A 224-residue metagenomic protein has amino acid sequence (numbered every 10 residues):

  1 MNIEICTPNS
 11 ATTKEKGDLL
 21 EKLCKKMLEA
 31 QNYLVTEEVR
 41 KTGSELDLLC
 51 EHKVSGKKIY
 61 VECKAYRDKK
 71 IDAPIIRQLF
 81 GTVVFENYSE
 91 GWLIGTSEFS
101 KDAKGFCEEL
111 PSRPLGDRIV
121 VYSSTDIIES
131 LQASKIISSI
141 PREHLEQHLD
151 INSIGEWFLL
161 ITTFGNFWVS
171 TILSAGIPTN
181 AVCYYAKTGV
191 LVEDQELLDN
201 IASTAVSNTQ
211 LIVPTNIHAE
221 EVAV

Functional and structural regions predicted by a protein language model:
M1-V224: Mixed-charge (Asp/Glu-Lys/Arg
